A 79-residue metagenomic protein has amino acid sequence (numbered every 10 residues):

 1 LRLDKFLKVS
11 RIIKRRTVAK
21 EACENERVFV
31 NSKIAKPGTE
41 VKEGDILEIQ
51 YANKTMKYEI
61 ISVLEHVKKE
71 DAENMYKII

Functional and structural regions predicted by a protein language model:
L1-V41: A basic, amphipathic helix-loop patch mediating RNA/tRNA/ribosome contacts
K42-I46: Short coil-to-beta transition motif at edge beta-strands of beta-rich domains
N53-I79: C-terminal structural segments of small proteins and small subunits
